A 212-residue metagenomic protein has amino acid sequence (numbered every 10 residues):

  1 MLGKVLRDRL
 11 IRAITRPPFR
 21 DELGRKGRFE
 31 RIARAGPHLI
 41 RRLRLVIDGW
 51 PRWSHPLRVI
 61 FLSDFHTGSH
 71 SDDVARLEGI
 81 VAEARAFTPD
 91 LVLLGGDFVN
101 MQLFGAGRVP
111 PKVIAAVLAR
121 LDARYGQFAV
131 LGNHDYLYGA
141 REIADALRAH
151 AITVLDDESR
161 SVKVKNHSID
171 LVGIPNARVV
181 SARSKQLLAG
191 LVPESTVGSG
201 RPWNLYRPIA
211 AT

Functional and structural regions predicted by a protein language model:
M1-R58, L62-D72, E78: Acidic, histidine-bearing metal-coordination/catalytic regions of metal-dependent phosphoesterases
P18-R25, P37-R41, S71-D72, R108 (+4 more regions): A short linear-motif detector with a strong N-terminal bias
G27-L45, N100-Q102, A106-L118, I169 (+2 more regions): Short secondary-structure boundary segments
I47-R52, H66-S69, N100, N133-T212: Conserved catalytic scaffold of divalent metal-dependent phosphoesterases
R58, D90-L91, G126, S168 (+1 more regions): Residues at the starts of beta-strands that form the adenosine-phosphate
R58-F61, L121-R124, V192: A short alpha-helix capping/helix-coil boundary motif
L62, G95, V130, V172-I174: Short hydrophobic segments within beta-strands
D72-K163: Core catalytic region of metal-dependent phosphoesterases/phosphodiesterases, especially metallo-beta-lactamase-like
